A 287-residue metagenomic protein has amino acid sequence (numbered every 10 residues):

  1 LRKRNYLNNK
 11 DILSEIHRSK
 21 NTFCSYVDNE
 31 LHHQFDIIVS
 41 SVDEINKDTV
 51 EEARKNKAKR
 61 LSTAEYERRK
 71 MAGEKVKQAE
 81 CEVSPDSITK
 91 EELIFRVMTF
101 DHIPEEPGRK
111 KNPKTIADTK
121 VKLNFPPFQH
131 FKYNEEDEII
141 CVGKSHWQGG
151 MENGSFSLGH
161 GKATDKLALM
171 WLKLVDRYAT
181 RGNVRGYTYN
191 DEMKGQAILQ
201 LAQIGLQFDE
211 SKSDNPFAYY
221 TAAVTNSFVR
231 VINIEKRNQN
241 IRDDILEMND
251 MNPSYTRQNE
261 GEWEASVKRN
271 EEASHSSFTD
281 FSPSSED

Functional and structural regions predicted by a protein language model:
L1-Y189, G261-E262, S277-D287: Extreme N-terminal regulatory/targeting segments of RNA polymerase sigma factors
W147-M151, G195-Q200: A short glycine/small-residue-enriched secondary-structure motif
R181-Y189, L201-A223, I234-K236: Short alpha-helix-to-loop micro-motif enriched in aromatics/charged/Gly
Y189, K194-Q196, I245: Long, charged, glycine-rich C-terminal linkers/tails
Y219-M251: Active-site/pore-lining binding-face segments in mid-to-C-terminal subdomains
N240-D287: Intrinsically disordered, low-complexity, charge-dense segments enriched in Lys/Arg and Glu/Asp interspersed
